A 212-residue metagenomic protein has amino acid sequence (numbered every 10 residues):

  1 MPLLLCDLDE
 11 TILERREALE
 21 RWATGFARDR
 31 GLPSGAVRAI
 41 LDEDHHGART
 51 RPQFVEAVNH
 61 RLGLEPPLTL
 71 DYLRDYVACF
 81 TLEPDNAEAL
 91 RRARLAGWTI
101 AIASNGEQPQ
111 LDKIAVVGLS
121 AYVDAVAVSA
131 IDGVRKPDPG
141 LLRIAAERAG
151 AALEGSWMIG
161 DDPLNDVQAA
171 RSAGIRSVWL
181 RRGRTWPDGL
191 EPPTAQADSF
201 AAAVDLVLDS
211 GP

Functional and structural regions predicted by a protein language model:
M1-P2, R16, L64, A87 (+2 more regions): Asp-based, Mg2+/Mn2+-dependent phosphohydrolase catalytic module
M1-R91, L95: N-terminal helical cap/lid subdomain that shapes the substrate entry/recognition surface in HAD-like hydrolases
